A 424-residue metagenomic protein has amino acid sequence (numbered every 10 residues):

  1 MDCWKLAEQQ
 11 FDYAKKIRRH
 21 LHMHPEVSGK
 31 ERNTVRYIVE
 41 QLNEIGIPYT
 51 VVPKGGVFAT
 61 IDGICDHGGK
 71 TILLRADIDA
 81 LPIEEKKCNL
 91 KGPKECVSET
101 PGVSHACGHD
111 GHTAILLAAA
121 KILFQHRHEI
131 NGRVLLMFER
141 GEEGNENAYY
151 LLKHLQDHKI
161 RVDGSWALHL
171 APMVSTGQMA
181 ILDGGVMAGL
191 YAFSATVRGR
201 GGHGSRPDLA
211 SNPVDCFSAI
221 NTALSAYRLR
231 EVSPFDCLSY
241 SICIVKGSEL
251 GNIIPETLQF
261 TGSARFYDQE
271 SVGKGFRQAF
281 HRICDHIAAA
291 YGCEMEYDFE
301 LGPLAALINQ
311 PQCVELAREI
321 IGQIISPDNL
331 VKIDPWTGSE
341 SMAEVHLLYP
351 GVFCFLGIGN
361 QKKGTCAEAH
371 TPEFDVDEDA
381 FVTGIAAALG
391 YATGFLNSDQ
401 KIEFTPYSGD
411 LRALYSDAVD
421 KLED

Functional and structural regions predicted by a protein language model:
M1-H105, D110-N131: Acidic/His- and Gly-rich active-site-bordering loop/insert found across diverse amide/peptide-bond hydrolases
L21, L74, H109, L136 (+7 more regions): Divalent metal-coordination and catalytic microenvironments
E26, D77-D79, G141, A171 (+3 more regions): Active-site beta-loop-alpha junctions enriched in small/polar residues
Y49-T50, E142, D183-A188, D334-P335 (+1 more regions): Short Gly/Pro-enriched turn/cap motifs at secondary-structure boundaries
T60-D66, G184-V186, G251-I254, E344-H346: Short glycine-biased active-site loop of nucleotidyltransferases that positions the nucleotide triphosphate and helps
L81-I83, G92-S104, D110-G111, L123 (+2 more regions): Histidine/acidic-residue-rich, glycine-tolerant segments that coordinate divalent metal ions
S218-D424: Metal-dependent amide/peptide-bond hydrolase catalytic core, centered on the "pita-bread" metallohydrolase fold
